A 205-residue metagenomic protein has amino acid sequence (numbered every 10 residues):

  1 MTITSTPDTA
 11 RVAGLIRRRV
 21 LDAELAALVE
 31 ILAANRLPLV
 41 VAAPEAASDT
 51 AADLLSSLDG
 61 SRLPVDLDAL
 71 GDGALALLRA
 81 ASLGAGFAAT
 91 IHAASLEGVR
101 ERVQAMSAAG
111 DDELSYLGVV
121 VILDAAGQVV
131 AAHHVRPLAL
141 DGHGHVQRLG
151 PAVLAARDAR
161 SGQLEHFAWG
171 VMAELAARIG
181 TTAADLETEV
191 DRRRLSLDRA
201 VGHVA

Functional and structural regions predicted by a protein language model:
M1-P38: P-loop NTP-binding catalytic core
D8, L21-L25, L37, A47-A51 (+6 more regions): Helical mechanochemical/support elements of P-loop NTPase systems and associated helical scaffolds
V20-L21, A108-L114, G144-Q147: Short, solvent-exposed secondary-structure boundary motifs
L25, V29-D59: Glycine-rich phosphate-binding P-loop
A43-P44, I91, E187: Short loop/turn and capping residues at structural boundaries
D49-D53, S57-H134: Conserved P-loop NTPase nucleotide-binding/switch module
G118-D198: Conserved P-loop NTPase
G202-A205: C-terminal non-catalytic accessory extensions
